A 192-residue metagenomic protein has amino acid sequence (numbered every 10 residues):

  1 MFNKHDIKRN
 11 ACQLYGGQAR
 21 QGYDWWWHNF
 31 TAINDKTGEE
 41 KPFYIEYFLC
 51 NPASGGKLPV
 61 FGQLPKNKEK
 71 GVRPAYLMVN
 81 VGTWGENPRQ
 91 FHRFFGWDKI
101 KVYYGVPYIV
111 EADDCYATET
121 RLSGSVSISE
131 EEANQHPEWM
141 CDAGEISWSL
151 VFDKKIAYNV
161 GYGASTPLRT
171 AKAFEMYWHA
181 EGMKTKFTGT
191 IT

Functional and structural regions predicted by a protein language model:
M1-T192: Structured soluble/peripheral alpha/beta segments that form catalytic or ligand/cofactor-binding pockets
